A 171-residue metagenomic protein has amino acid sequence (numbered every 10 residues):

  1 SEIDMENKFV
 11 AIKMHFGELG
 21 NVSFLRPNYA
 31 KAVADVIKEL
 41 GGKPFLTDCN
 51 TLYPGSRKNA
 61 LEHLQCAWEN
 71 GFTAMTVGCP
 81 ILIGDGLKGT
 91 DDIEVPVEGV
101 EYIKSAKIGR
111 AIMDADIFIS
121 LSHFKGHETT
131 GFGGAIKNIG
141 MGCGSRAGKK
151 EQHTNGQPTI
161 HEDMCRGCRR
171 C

Functional and structural regions predicted by a protein language model:
S1-R170: N-terminal and secondary-structure boundary signal
